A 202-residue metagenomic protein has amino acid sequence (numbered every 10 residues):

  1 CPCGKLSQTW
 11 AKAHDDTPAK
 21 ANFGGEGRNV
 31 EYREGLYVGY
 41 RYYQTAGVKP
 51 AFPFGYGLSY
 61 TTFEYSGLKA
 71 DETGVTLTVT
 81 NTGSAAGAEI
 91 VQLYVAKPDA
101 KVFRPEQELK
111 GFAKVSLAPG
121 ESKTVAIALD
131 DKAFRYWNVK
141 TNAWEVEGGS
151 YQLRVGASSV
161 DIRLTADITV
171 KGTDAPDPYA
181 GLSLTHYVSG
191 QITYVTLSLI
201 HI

Functional and structural regions predicted by a protein language model:
C1-A88, Y94-A96, K114, G148 (+2 more regions): Secreted, periplasmic, or luminal enzymes acting at the cell surface/secretory milieu
E72-G74, S122-T124, R163-T165: Intrinsic-disorder/low-complexity, polar/charged segments enriched in Ser/Thr/Lys/Arg/Asp/Glu/Gln
G83-G87, P119-E121, V160: Short flexible coil/turn linkers enriched for glycine and charged/polar residues that connect secondary-structure
A86-L93, P105, W137-V139: Short, hydrophobic/aromatic beta-strand segments
K101-W137: Intrinsically disordered, low-complexity Pro/Gly/Ser/Thr-rich segments with frequent PxxP/GP/PP motifs and embedded
D131-D177: Terminal connector regions
K171-G190: Low-complexity, Pro/Ser/Thr- and charge-rich linker/hinge segments at domain boundaries
I200-I202: Conserved small/polar residues in nucleotide/adenosyl-binding loops
